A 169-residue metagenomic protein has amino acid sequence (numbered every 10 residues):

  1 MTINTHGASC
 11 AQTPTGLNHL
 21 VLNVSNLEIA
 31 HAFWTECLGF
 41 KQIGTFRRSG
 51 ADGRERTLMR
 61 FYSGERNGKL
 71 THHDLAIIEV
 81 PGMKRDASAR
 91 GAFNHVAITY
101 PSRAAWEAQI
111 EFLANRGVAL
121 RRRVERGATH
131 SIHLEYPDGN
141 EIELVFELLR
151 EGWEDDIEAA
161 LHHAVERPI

Functional and structural regions predicted by a protein language model:
M1-C10, I110-I169: Vicinal oxygen chelate
H6-C10, P81-A87: Short beta-strand/turn micro-motifs at beta-sheet edges
Q12-G16, G53: A short, Lys/Arg-rich alpha-helix, primarily the initiator
L17-S25, R85-F112, H130-Y136: Vicinal oxygen chelate
H19, R56-M59, H72-H73, H95 (+1 more regions): Histidine-centered active-site/metal-ligand motif
N23-H72: Core segments of cupin and vicinal oxygen chelate
T45-A51, G82-M83, V124-G127, S131: Short, solvent-exposed loop/turn elements at beta->coil junctions and helix N-caps that rim active or binding pockets
D74-I78, E143: Conserved beta-strand in the GNAT
